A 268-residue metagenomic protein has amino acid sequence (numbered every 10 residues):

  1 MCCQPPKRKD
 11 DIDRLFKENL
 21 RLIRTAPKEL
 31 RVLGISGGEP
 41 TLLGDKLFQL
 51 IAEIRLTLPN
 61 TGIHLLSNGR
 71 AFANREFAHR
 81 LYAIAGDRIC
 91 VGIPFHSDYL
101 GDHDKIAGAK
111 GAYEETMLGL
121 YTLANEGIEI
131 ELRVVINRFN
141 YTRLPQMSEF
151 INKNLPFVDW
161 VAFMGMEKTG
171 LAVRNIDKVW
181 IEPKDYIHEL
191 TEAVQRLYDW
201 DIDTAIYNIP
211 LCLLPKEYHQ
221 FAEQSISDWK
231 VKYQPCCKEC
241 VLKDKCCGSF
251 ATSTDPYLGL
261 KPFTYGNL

Functional and structural regions predicted by a protein language model:
M1-F16, C246: Canonical Radical SAM [4Fe-4S] cluster-binding loop centered on the CxxxCxxC motif and its immediate flanking residues
C2, D10-I12, K105, A109-F221 (+1 more regions): Radical SAM enzyme [4Fe-4S]-AdoMet core and its adjacent flexible, acidic and glycine-rich loops/tails across
C2-P5, I106, K243, T252-S253: Residue-level signal for well-ordered alpha-helical positions
P6, G37, F95, G165 (+1 more regions): Residues that line or immediately flank small-molecule/substrate-binding pockets and catalytic motifs
E18-T41, L258-L268: Short Fe-S-cluster ligation motifs
L20-G34, G44-M164: Radical SAM/AdoMet-radical enzyme domain recognition
G69, S97, E167-T169, P210-C212 (+1 more regions): Short, solvent-exposed coil/turn elements at secondary-structure transition points
P215-L268: Flexible mid-to-C-terminal extensions adjoining Fe-S/redox cofactors in radical SAM and related proteins
